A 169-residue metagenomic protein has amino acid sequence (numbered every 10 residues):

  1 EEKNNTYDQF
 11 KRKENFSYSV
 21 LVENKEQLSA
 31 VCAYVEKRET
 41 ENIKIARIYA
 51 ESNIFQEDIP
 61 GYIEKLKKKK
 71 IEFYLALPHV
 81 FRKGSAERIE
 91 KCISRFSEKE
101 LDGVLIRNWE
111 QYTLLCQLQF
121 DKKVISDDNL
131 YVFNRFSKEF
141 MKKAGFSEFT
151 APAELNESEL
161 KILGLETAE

Functional and structural regions predicted by a protein language model:
E1-E169: Non-catalytic helical/linker scaffolds that mediate oligomerization, partner binding, and domain coupling around large
